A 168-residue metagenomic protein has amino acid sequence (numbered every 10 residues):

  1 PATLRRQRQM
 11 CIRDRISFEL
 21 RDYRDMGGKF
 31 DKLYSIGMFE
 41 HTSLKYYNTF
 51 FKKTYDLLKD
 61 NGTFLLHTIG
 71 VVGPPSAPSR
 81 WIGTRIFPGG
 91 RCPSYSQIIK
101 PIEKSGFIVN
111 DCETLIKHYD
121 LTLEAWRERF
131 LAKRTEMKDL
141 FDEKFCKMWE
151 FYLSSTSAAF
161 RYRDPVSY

Functional and structural regions predicted by a protein language model:
P1-I12: Single conserved hydrophobic/aromatic residue that forms the stacking wall/gate of nucleotide- or nucleobase-binding
R13-Y23: Conserved SAM-binding strand-loop segment of SAM-dependent methyltransferases
E19, Y34, L65: Conserved Rossmann-like nucleotide-binding pocket used by diverse enzymes that bind dinucleotide cofactors
R21, S35-E40: Residues lining the SAM
R24-Y34: A short acidic, Gly/Pro-enriched loop at the edge of an enzyme's catalytic core that lines a small-molecule cofactor
T42-N48: Active-site glycine- and acidic-residue-rich loops that bind and position anionic ligands or nucleotide-like cofactors
N48-T63: A short glycine-rich, Lys/Arg-flanked "PGG" loop and its adjoining helix->strand segment in the class I
I69-V166: Substrate-binding/catalytic lobe of Class I Rossmann-like enzymes that use SAM or dcSAM, i.e., the mid-to-C-terminal
